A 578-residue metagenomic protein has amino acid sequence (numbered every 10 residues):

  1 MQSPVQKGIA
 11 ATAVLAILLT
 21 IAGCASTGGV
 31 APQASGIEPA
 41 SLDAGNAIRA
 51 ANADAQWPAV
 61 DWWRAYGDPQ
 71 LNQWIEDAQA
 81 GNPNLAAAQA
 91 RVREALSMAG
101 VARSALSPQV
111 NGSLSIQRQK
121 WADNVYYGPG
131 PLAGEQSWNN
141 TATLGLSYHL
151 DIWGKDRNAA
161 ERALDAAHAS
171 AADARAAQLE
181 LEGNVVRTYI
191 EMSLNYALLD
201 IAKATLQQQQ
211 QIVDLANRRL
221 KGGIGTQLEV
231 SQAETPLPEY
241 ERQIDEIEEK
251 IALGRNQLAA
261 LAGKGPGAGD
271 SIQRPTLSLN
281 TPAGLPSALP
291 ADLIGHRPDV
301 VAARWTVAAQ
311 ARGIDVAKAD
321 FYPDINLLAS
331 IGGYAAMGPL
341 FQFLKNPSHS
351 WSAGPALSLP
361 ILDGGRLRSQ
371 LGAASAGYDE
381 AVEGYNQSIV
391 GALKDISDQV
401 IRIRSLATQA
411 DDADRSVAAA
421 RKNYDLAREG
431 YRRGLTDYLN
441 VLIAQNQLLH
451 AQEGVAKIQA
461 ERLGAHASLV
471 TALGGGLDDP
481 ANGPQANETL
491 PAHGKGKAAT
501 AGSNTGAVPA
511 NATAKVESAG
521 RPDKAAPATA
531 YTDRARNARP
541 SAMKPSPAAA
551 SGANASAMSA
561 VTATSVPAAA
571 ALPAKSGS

Functional and structural regions predicted by a protein language model:
Q2-A80, N140, L164, E248-G295 (+3 more regions): Terminal intrinsically disordered/low-complexity segments used for targeting and assembly
A25-N184, I325, A329, I361-L371: Short flexible linkers and secondary-structure junctions
A86-A87, R103, L150-Q178, L228 (+6 more regions): Sec/SRP-type N-terminal targeting helices
S113-Q119, S147, N195, P236 (+4 more regions): Outer-membrane beta-barrel pore domains and translocons
G134-W138, P347-H349, H450: Short sequence motifs at beta-strands and strand-loop junctions characteristic of Gram-negative outer-membrane
N140-L146, T188, L289, W351-L357: Hydrophobic, lipid-facing positions within transmembrane beta-strands of outer-membrane proteins
D156, A172-L289, R402, Q447-L448 (+1 more regions): Periplasmic alpha-helical coiled-coil/stalk elements that build and connect Gram-negative outer-membrane
Q210-V213, E239-A268, A317, R415-L473: Short segments within alpha-helical structural elements
